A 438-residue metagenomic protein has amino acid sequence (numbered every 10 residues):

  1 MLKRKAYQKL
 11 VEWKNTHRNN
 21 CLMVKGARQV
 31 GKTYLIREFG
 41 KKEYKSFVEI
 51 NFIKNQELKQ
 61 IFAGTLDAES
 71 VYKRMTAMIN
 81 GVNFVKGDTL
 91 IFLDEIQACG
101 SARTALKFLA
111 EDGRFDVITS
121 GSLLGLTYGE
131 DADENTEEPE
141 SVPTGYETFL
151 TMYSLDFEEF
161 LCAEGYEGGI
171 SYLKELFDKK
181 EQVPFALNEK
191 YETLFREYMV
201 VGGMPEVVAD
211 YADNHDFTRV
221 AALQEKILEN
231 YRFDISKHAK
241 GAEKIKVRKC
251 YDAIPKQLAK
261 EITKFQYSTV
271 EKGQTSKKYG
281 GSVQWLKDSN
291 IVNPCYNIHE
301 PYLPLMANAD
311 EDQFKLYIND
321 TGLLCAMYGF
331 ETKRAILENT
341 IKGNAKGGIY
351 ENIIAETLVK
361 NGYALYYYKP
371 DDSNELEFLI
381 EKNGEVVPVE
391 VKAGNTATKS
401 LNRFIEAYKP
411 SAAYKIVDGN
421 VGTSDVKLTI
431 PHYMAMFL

Functional and structural regions predicted by a protein language model:
M1-H17: Pre-Walker A adenine-sensing motif
K32: Conserved lysine of the Walker
L35, F39: Hydrophobic positions on the alpha1 helix immediately C-terminal to the Walker A/P-loop
N55-G87: Short glycine-rich substrate-engagement loop in P-loop NTPases that contacts/grips substrate
D116-S122, T151: Structural recognition of the conserved hydrophobic beta-strand(s) that form the central parallel beta-sheet of P-loop
V117, I354, L358, L376-N395: Conserved catalytic cores of phosphodiester-cleaving nucleases, focusing on short active-site segments
T127-A259: Interdomain motor-coupling "hinge/lid" segment immediately C-terminal to the ATP-binding subdomain of NTP-driven enzymes
V208-L376, I380: Accessory nucleic acid-recognition modules appended to NTPase machines
